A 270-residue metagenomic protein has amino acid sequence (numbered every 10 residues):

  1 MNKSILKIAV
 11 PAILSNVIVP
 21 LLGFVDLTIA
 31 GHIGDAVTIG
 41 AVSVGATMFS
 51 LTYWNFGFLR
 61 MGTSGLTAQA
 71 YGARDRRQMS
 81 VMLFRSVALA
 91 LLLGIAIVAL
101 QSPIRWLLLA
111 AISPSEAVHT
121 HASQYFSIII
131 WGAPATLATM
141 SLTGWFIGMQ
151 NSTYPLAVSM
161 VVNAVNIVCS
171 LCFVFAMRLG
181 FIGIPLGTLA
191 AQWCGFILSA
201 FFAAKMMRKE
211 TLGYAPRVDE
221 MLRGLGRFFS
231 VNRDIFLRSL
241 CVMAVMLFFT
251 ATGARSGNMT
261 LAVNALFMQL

Functional and structural regions predicted by a protein language model:
M1-A9, T67-P134, V165-V168, V174-F236: Short alpha-helical transmembrane segments in multi-pass integral membrane proteins
M1-P11, S15, V19, A36: Membrane-interface "cap" regions at the ends of multi-pass membrane proteins
I13, V17-V25, M48-G62, V98-A99 (+9 more regions): Hydrophobic alpha-helical transmembrane bundles that constitute the permease/transmembrane domains of multi-pass
L21-G40, L109-E116, C172-L179, F236 (+1 more regions): Helix-terminus/linker motif at the lipid-water interface of multi-pass membrane proteins
I39-A99, T136-P155, T250, L261-L270: Small-residue-rich hydrophobic transmembrane alpha-helices
Q150-A157, F181, P185: Short, non-helical or kinked segments that cap or interrupt transmembrane helices
